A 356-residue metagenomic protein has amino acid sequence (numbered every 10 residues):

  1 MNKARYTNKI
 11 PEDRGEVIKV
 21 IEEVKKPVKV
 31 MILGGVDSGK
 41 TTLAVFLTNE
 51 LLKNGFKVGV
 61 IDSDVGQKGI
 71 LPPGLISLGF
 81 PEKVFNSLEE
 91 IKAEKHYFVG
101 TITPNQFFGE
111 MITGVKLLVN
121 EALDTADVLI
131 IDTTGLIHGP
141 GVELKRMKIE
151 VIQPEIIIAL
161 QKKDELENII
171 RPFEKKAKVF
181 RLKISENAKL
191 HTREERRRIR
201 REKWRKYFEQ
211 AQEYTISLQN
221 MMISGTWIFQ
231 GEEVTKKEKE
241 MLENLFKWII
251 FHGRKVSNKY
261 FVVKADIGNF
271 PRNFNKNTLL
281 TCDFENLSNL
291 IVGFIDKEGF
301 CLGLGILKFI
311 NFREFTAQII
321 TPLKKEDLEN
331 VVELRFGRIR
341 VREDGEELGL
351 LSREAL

Functional and structural regions predicted by a protein language model:
M1-V28, I32, N54-F56, T103 (+2 more regions): Preference for solvent-exposed, low-hydrophobicity sequence contexts
K9-L33, G59-L129, I137-P140: Nucleotide-state-sensitive switch-loop elements of NTP-binding domains
V36: The conserved Walker
K40: Conserved lysine of the Walker
L43, L47: Hydrophobic positions on the alpha1 helix immediately C-terminal to the Walker A/P-loop
N49-V60: Post-Walker A helix-loop "phosphate-sensing" segment adjacent to the P-loop in P-loop NTPases
D132: Structured binding elements
G141-M147: Charged helix-capping and loop-helix junction motifs
